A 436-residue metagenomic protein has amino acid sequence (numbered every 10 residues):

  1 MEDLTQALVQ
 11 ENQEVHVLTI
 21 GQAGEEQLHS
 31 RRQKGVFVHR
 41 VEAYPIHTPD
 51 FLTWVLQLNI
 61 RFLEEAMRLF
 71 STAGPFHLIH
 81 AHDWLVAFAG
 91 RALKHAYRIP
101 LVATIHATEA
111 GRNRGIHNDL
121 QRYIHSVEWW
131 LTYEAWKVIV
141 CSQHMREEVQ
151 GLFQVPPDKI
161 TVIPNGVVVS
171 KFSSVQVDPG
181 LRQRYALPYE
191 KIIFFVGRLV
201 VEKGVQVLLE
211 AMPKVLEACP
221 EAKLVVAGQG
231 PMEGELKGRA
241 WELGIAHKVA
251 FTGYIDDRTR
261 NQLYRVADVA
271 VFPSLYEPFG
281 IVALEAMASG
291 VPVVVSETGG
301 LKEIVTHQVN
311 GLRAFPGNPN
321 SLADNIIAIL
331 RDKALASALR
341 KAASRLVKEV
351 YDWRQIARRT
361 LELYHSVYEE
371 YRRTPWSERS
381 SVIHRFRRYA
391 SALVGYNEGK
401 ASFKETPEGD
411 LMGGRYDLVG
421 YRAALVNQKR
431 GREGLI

Functional and structural regions predicted by a protein language model:
M1-S30, K34-V36, R372, W376 (+1 more regions): N-terminal subdomain of nucleotide-sugar transferases
H144, G166: Carbohydrate-associated surface elements
L187-M212: Conserved donor-binding/catalytic core segment of Leloir-type glycosyltransferases
Y254-I255, Q262-A267: Short alpha-helical donor nucleotide-sugar binding micro-motif in glycosyltransferases
L275: Aromatic "clamp/platform" in nucleotide-sugar-dependent glycosyltransferases that forms part of the donor/acceptor
P292-V295: Short hydrophobic beta-strand element within catalytic cores of glycosyltransferases and related nucleotide-activated
H307-Q308, L312-P319, A328-K333: Conserved acidic donor-binding segment of nucleotide-sugar-dependent glycosyltransferases
S321, A328, L335-E349: A short, well-ordered alpha-helix in the C-terminal region of glycosyltransferases
